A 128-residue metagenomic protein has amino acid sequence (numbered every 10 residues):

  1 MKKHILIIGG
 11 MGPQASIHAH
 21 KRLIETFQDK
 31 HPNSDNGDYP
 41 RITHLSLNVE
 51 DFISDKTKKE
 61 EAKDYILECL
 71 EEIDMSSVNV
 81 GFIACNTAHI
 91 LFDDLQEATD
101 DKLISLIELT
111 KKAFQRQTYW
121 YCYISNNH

Functional and structural regions predicted by a protein language model:
K2-E61: N-terminal glycine-rich anion-binding loop in soluble enzyme alpha/beta folds
M11-P13, N86-A88, N127-H128: Short glycine-rich anion-binding loops that position phosphate/pyrophosphate groups of nucleotides and phosphorylated
P32-N36, L95-Q115: Short, acidic/small-residue loops that bind anionic groups at enzyme active sites
I53-T57, L91-A98: Metal-dependent catalytic neighborhoods of phosphoester/phosphodiester hydrolases
T57-E72: Glycine-rich, highly charged phosphate/nucleotide-binding loops
E71-S77, Q115: Non-catalytic positions within long, well-ordered alpha-helices that form the structural scaffold/packing of enzyme
M75-A88: Short acidic, glycine-rich surface-loop motifs adjacent to enzyme active sites
Q117-H128: An alpha-beta-alpha
